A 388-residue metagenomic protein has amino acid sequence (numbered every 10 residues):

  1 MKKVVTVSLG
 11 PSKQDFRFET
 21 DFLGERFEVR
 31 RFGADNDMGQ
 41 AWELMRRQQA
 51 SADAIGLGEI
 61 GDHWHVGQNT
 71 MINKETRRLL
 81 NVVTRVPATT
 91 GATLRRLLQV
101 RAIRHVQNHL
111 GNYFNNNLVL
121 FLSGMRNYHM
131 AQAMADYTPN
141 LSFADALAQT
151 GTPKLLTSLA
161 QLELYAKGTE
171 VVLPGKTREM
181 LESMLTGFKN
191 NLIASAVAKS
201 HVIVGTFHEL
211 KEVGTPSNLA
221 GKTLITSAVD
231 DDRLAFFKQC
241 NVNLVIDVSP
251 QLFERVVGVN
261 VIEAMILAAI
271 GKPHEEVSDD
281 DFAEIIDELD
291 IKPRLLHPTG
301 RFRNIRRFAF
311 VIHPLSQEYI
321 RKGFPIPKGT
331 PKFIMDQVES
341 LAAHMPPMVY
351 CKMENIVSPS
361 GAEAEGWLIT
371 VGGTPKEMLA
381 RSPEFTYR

Functional and structural regions predicted by a protein language model:
K2, N115-L118, R306: Nucleotide donor/acceptor-binding cores
K2-N112, G205-T206, A220-A228, R233-L234 (+8 more regions): Metallocofactor- and cofactor-centric catalytic cores in central/energy metabolism, strongly enriched
V7-L9, L120-L122, A144, V311-H313: Short hydrophobic segments within beta-strands
R85-T152, T386-R388: Hydrophobic alpha-helical segments and helix pairs
L120-H129, A148-T150, K154-L156, D280-L296: Internal, active-site/partner-interface "lid" segment
A148-K211: Active-site rim beta-loop-alpha module in soluble metabolic enzymes
A166-M180, V256-G258, I270-I286: Short, basic, helix/turn surface patches
V213-S217: Short, T/G/N/S-enriched strand-turn elements that build extracellular solenoid repeat scaffolds
